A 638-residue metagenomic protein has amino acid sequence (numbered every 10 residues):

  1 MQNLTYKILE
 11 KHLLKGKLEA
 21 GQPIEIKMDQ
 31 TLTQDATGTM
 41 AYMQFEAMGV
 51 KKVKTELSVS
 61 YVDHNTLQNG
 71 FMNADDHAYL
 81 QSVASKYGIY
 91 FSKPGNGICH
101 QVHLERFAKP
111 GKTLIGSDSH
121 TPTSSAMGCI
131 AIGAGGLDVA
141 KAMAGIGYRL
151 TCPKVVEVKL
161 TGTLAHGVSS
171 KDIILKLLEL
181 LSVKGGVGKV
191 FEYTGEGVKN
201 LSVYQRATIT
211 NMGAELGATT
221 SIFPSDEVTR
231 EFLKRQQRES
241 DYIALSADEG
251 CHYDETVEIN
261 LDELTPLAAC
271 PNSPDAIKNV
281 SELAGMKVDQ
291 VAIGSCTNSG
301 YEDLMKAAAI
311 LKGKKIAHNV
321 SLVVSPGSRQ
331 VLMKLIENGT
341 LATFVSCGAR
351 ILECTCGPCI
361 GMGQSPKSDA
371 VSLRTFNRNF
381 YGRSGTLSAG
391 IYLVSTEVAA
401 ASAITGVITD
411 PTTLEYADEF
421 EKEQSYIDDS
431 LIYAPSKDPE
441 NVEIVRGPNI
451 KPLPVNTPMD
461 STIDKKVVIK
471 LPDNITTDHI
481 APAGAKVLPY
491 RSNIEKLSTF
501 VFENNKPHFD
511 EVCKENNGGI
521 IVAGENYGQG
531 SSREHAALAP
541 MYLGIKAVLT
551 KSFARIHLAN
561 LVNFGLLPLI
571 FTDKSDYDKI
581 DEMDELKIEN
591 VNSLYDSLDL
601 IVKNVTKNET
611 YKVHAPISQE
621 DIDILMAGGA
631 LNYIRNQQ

Functional and structural regions predicted by a protein language model:
M1-Q638: Fe-S-dependent hydro-lyases/dehydratases of central metabolism
